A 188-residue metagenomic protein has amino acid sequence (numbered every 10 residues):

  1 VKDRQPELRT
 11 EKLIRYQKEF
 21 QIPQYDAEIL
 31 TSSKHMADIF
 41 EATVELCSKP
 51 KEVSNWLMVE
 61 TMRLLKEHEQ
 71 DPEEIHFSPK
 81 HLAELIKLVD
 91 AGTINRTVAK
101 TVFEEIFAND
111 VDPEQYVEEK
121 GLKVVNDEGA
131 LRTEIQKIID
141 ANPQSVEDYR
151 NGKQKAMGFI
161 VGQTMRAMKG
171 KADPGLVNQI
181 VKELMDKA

Functional and structural regions predicted by a protein language model:
V1-A188: Charged, compositionally biased, marginally structured helical/coil segments
